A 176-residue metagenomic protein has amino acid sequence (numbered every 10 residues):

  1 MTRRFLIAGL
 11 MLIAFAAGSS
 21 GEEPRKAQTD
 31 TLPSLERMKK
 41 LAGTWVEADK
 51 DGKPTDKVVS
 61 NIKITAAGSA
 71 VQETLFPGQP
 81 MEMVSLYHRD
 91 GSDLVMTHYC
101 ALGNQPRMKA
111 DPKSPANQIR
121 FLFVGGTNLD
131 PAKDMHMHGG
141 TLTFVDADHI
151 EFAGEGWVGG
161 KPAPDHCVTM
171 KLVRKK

Functional and structural regions predicted by a protein language model:
M1-I7: Bacterial N-terminal signal peptides that target proteins for export
A8-F15: Bacterial N-terminal signal peptides
A17-S19: Hydrophobic alpha-helical membrane-insertion segments, chiefly the h-region of N-terminal signal peptides
E22-K176: Hydrophobic small-molecule pocket/channel-lining residues, especially in calycin-type beta-barrels
